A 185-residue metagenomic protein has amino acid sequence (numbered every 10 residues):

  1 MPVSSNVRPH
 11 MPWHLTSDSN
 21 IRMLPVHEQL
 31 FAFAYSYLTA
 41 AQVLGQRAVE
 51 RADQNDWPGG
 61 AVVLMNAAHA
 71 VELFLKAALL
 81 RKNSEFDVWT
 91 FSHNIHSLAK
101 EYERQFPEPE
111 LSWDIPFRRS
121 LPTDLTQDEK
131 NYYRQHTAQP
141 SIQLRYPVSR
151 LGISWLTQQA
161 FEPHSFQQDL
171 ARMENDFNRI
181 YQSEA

Functional and structural regions predicted by a protein language model:
P2-F33, L38-Q42, S84-A185: Long, charged low-complexity segments
R22, E50-A52, M65, N131: Intrinsically disordered, low-complexity segments enriched in polar/charged residues with Gly/Pro, especially when
Q29, N55-P58, V62, T90: A structural signal for alpha-helical segments
Y35, G59-K82: Short, hydrophobic, well-ordered secondary-structure elements
V43-G59: Helix-loop segments that flank and shape redox-cofactor active sites
Q46, L75, S149: Residue-level marker of positions within ordered structural domains that often coincide with functionally constrained
